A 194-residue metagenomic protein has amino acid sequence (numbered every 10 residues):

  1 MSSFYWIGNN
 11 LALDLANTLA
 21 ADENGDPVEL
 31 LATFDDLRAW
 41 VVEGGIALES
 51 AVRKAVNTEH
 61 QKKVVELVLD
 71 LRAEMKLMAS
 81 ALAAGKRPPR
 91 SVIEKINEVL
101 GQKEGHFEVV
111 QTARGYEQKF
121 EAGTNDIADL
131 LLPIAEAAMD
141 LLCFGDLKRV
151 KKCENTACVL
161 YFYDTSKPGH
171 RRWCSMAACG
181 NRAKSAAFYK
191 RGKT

Functional and structural regions predicted by a protein language model:
M1-R149: Short helix-coil boundary/hinge micro-motifs
E117-T194: Cys/His-clustered metal-coordination modules, chiefly Zn-binding fingers
